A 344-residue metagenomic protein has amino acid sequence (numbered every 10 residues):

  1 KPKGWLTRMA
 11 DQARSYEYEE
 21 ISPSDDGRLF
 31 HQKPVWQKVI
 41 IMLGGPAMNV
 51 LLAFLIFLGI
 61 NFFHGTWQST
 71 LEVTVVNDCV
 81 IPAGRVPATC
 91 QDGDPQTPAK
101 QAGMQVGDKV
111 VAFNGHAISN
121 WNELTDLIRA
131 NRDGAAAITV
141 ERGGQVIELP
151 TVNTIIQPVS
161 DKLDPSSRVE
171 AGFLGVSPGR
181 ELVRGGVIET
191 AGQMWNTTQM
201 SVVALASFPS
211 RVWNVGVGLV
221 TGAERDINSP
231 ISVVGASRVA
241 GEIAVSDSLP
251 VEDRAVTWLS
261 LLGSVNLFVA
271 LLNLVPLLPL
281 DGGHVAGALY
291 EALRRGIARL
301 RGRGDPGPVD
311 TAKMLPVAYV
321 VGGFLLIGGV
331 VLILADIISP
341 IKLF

Functional and structural regions predicted by a protein language model:
K1-D25, V269-R299: Small-residue-rich helix-interface/hinge motifs
P2-A83, P316, V320: Internal alpha-helical transmembrane segments
E20, S24-W36, V80-P82, D161-A270 (+2 more regions): Functional transmembrane alpha-helices
G45, A99, G107-V110, I138-V140 (+6 more regions): Terminal peptide-recognition signature
N49, V265-N273, L325-L332: Alpha-helical transmembrane segments of multi-pass membrane proteins
P87-A88, P95-N122: Conserved PDZ fold ligand-binding element
Q105, V111-A112, E123-E170: PDZ-domain C-terminal substructure recognizer with occasional recognition of PDZ-binding tails
K313-I337: Final/C-terminal transmembrane alpha-helix of multipass membrane proteins
